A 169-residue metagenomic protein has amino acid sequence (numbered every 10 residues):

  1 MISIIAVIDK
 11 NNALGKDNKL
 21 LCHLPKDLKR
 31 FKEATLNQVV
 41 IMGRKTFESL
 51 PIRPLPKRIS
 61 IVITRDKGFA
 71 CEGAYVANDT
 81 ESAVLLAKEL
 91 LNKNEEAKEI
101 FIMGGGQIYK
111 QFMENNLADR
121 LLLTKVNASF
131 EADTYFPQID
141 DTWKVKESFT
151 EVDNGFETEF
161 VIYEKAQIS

Functional and structural regions predicted by a protein language model:
M1-S169: Enzymes that bind and transform nitrogen-containing heteroaromatic metabolites
